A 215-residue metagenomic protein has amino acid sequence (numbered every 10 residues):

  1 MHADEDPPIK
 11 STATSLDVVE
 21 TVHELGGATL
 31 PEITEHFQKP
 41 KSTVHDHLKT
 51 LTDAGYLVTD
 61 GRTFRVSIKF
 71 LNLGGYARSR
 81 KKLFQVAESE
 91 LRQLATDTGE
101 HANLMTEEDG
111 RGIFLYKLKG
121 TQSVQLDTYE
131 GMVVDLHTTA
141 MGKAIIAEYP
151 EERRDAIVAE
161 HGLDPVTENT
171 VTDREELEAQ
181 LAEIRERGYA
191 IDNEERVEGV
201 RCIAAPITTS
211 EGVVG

Functional and structural regions predicted by a protein language model:
M1-F84: N-terminal helix-turn-helix
K69-E100, L115-L118, Q122-D127: Conserved segment of winged-helix/HTH DNA-binding domains
T98-A102, E186-Y189: Short N-terminal helix-loop-first-beta-strand/juxtamembrane motif that initiates sensory/input modules
L104-D109, K117-L118: Short hydrophobic alpha-helical segments used for membrane anchoring or interfacial signaling
L126-E195: Short, solvent-exposed recognition segments
R201-A205: Short hydrophobic beta-strand micro-motif common in sensory/regulatory domains
I207-S210: Sensor-regulatory modules in signal-transduction proteins
V213-V214: Glycine-rich acetyl-CoA-binding "A-motif" of GNAT/NAT acetyltransferases
